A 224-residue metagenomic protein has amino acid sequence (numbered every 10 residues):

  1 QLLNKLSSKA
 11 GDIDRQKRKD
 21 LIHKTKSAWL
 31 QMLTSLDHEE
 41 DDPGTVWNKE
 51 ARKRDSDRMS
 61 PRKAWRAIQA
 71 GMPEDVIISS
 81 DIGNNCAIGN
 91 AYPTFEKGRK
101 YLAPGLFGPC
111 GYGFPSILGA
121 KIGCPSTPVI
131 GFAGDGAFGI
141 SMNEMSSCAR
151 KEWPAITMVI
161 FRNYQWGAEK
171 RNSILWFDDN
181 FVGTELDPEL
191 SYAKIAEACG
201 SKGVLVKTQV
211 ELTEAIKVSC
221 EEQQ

Functional and structural regions predicted by a protein language model:
Q1-K5, D12, R66, A87-Q224: Thiamine diphosphate
L3-L6, A10, L33, M72: Hydrophobic residues within well-ordered, non-membrane alpha-helices that form the packing/core of soluble catalytic
G11-W29, L36-E39: Flexible, glycine/charged-enriched surface loops at secondary-structure junctions
D14, I22, N48-E50, G167: General helical secondary-structure elements
R18-K19, D37, D55, A91 (+2 more regions): Alpha-helical interaction segments
S27-C124: Active-site diphosphate/adenylate-binding microenvironment
